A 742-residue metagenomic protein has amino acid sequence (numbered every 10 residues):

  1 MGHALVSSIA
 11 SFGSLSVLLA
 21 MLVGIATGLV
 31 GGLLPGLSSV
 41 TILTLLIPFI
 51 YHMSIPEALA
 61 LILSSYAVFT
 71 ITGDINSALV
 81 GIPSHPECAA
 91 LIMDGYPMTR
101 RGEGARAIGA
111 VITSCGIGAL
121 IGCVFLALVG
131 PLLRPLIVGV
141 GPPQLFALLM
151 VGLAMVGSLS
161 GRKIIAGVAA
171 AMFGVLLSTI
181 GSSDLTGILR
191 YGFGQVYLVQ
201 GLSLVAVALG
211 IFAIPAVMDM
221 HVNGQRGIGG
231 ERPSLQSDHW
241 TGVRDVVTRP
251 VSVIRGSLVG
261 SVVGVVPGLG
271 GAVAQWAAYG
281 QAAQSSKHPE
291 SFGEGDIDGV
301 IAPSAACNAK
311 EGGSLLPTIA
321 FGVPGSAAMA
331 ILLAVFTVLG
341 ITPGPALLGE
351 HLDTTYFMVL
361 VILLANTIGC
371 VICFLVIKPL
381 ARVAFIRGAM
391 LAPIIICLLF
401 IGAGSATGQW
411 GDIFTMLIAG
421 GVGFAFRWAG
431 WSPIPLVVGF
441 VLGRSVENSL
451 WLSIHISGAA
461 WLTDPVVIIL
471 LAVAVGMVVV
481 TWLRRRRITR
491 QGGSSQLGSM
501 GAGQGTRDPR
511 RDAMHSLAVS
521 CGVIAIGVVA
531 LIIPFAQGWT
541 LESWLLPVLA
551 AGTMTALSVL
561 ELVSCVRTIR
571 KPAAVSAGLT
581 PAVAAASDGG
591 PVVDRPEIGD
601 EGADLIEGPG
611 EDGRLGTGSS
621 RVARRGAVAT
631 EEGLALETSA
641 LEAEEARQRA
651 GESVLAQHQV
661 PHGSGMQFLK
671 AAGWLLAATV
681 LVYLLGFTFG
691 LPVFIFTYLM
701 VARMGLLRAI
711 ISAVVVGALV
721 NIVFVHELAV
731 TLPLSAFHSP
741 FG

Functional and structural regions predicted by a protein language model:
M1-A60, R101-A110, C115, A119-G130 (+7 more regions): N-terminal alpha-helical transmembrane segments of multi-pass membrane transport and channel/translocase proteins
M1-P56, P131-R134, V138, L189-D296 (+2 more regions): Helix-loop-helix hairpins and the membrane-proximal interhelical loops of multi-pass alpha-helical transport proteins
A20, G24, G28, G32 (+38 more regions): Alpha-helical transmembrane segments in multi-pass membrane proteins
V23-S39, F69-G81, V156-G161, S257-P267 (+4 more regions): Transmembrane alpha-helix interface/packing and boundary motifs in multi-pass membrane proteins, characterized by
P56-A60, P97-S114, S286-V300, A327-A330 (+2 more regions): Membrane-interface alpha-helices at helix entry/exit sites of multi-pass transporters
G109-V222, V338-V473, T481-L483: Membrane-embedded alpha-helical modules
I331-T355, A381-R387, A574-L579, G599 (+1 more regions): Membrane-interface interhelical connector segments
R490-V680, M704-G742: Flexible extramembrane loops and terminal tails that flank transmembrane helices in small membrane-associated subunits
